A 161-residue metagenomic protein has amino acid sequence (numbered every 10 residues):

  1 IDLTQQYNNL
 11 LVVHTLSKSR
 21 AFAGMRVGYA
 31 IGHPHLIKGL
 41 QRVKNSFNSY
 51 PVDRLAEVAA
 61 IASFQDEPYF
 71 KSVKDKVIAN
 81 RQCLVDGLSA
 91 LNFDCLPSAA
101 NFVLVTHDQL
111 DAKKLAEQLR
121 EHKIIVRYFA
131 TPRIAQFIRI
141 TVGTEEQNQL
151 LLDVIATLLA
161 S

Functional and structural regions predicted by a protein language model:
D2-L10: Nucleotide-activated donor-binding/catalytic signature segment of Leloir-type glycosyltransferases, i.e., the conserved
N9-S89, F93-L96: PLP-dependent aminotransferase class I/II
G24, A99, R133-Q136: Short acidic/glycine-enriched loop/turn segments that link adjacent beta-strands
I31, L104-T106, T141-G143: Short hydrophobic/aromatic beta-strand micro-patches that form the beta-sheet surface supporting nucleotide- or nucleic
D53, N101, P132: Residue-level "edge-of-site" marker
V77-I78, D86-H122, I138: Conserved PLP-binding catalytic core of the aspartate aminotransferase-like
E117-H122, R127, T131-S161: PLP-dependent enzyme catalytic core of the Aspartate aminotransferase-like
